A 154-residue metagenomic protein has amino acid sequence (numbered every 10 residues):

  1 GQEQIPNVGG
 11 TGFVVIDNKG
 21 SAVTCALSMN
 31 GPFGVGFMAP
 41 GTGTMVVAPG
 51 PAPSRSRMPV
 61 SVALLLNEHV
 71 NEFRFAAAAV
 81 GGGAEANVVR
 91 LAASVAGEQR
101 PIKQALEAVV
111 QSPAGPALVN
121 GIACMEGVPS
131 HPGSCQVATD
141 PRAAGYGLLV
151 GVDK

Functional and structural regions predicted by a protein language model:
G1: ATP-dependent carbohydrate kinase catalytic cores
Q4-I122: Proteins synthesized as precursors that undergo proteolytic processing into mature forms
V35-F37, T42-T44, P51, V128 (+3 more regions): Intrinsically disordered, low-complexity regions
M58, V62, L66-N71, Q136-K154: Structural signal for terminal/edge beta-strands and the immediately following C-terminal loop/tail that closes
R100-G145, D153: Mature, solvent-exposed C-terminal subdomains and processed small-chain segments of exported/organellar
